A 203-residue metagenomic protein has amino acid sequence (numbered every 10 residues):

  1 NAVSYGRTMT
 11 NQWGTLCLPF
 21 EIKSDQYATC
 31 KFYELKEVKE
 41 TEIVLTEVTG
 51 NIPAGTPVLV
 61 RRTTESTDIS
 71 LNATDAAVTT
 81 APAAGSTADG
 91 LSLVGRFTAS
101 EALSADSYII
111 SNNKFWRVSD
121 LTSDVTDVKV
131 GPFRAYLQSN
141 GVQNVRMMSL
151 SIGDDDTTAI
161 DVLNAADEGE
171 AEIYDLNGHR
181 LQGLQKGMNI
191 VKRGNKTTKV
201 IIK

Functional and structural regions predicted by a protein language model:
N1-Q26, E47-K114, L121-I160, I201-K203: A short, polar beta-strand/turn micro-motif
V3-Y5, E37-E40: Ser/Thr- and Pro-rich low-complexity, tandem-repeat intrinsically disordered segments
Q12, E40-E42: Extracellular/lumenal regions of secretory-pathway proteins
C30, S107-I109, A171: Short glycine-aromatic motifs
K31-K39, V58: Contiguous mid-protein beta-loop-alpha structural module that forms a pocket-lining wall or clamp of enzyme active
E34-L35, D155-K203: C-terminal outer-membrane/trafficking sorting elements
I43, L121, Y174-L176: Sparse, context-dependent recognition of short Cys/His-centered cofactor- or disulfide-binding micro-motifs
